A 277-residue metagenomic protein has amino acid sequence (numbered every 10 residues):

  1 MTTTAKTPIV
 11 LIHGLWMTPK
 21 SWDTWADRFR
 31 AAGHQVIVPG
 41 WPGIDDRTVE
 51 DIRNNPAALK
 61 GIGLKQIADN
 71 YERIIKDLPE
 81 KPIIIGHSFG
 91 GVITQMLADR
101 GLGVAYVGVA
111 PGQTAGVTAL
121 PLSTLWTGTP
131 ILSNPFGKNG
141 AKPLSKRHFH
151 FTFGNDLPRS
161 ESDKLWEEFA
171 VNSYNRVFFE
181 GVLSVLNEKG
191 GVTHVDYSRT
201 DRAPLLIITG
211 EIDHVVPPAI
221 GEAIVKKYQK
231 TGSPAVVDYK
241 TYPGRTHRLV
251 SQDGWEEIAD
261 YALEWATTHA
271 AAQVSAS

Functional and structural regions predicted by a protein language model:
T4-E50: Short, surface-exposed "cap/lid" segments of acyl-processing enzymes
G43-P82: Active-site loop/oxyanion-hole signature of alpha/beta-hydrolase fold enzymes
I85-G90, T94: Gly/Ala-rich beta-loop-alpha elbow adjacent to hydrolase catalytic centers
G103-N139, F179-V185: Flexible "cap/lid" loop of the alpha/beta hydrolase fold
T124-N172, R176: Helix-rich cap/lid subdomain of alpha/beta-hydrolase
D201, I207-T209, D213: Short beta-strand/loop motif that positions the catalytic acidic residue of the alpha/beta-hydrolase fold
H214-A223: Conserved alpha/beta-hydrolase "acid-adjacent" motif
T231-S277: Catalytic active-site module of serine/aspartate enzymes centered on a nucleophile-bearing elbow/loop
